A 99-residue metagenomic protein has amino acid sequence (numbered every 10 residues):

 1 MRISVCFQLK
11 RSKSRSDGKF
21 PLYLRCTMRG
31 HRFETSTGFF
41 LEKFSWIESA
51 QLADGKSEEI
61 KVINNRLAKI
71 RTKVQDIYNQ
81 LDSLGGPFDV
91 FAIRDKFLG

Functional and structural regions predicted by a protein language model:
M1-I3, F20, F33: Residue-level signal for beta-strand positions within conserved beta-sheet cores that form or flank
M1-S12: Short, Gly/Pro- and small/polar-rich lid/capping loops
K10-F20: Single-stranded nucleic-acid-binding OB-fold domains
D17, G30-G99: N-terminal helical hairpins
